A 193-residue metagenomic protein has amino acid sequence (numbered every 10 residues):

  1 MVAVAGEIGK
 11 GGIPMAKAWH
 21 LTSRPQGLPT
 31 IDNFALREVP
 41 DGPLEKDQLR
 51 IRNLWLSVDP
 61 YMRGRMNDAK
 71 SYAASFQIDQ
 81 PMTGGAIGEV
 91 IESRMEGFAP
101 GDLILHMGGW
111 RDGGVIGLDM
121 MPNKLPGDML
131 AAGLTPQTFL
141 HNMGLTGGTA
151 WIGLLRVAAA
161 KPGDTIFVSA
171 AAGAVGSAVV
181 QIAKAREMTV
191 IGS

Functional and structural regions predicted by a protein language model:
A3-G9, P25-L54, P81: A short N-terminal beta-strand-loop micro-motif at the entrance of redox/enzyme domains
G12-W19: Short structural boundary motif marking the start of a folded domain
K17, Q48-R50, T165: Residues that mark the start of a beta-strand
P40-V58, M66-W110: Glycine-rich beta-strand-centered segment in the early N-terminal region that forms part of a ligand/cofactor-binding
G84-E89, E96, P100-A170: NAD(P)H dinucleotide-binding glycine-rich loop of Rossmann-like/cofactor-binding domains, especially the beta1-alpha1
A150, V180, K184: Gly/Ala-rich phosphate-binding loop of Rossmann-like dinucleotide-binding domains, activating on the conserved
G176-S177: N-terminal Rossmann-fold NAD(P) dinucleotide-binding loop
K184-S193: Adenosine-nucleotide cofactor-binding segment
